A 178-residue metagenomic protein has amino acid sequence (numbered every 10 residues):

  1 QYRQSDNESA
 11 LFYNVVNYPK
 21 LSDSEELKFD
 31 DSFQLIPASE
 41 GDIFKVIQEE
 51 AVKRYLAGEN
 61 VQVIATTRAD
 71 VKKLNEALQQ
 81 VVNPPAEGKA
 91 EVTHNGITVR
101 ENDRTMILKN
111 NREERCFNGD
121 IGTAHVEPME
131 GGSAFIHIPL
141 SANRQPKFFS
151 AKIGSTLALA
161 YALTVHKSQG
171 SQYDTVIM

Functional and structural regions predicted by a protein language model:
Q1-C116, H125-M129, A134, L140: Conserved helicase motor core of P-loop NTPases
M106-M178: Conserved helicase C-terminal RecA-like lobe
